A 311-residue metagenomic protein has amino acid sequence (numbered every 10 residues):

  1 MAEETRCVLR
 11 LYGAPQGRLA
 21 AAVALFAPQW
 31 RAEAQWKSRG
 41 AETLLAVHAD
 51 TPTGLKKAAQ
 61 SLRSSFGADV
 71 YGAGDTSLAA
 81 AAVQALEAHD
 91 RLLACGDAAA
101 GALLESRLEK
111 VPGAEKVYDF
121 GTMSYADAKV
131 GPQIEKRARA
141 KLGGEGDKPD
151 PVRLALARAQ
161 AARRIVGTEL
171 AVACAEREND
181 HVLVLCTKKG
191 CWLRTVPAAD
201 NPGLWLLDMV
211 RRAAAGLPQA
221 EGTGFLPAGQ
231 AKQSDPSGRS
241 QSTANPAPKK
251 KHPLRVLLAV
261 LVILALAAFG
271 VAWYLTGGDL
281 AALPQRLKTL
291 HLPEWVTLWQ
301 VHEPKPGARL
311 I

Functional and structural regions predicted by a protein language model:
A2-Q16: Short glycine-/aliphatic-rich beta-strand segments at the starts of folded cytosolic domains
L9-G13, L45-T51: Short beta-strand-to-loop capping motifs
Y12-A34: Short amphipathic alpha-helix segments
A22-F26, T53-K232, P253, F269-G270: Short alpha-helical segments enriched in small residues
S240-K251: Juxtamembrane low-complexity tails/linkers enriched in Ser/Thr-Pro and polybasic
K250-V262: N-terminal Sec-pathway targeting helices
V271-L287: Hydrophobic single-pass membrane-insertion segments
P284-E303: Short extracytoplasmic/periplasmic juxtamembrane "stem" segments immediately C-terminal to an N-terminal membrane anchor
